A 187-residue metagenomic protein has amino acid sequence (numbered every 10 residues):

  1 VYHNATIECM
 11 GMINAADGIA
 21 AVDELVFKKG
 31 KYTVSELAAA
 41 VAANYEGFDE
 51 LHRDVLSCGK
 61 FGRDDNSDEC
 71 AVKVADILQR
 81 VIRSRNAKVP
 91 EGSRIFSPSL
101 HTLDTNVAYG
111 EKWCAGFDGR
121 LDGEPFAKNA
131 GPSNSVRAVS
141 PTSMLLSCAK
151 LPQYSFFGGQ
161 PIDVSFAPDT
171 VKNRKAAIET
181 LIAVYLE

Functional and structural regions predicted by a protein language model:
V1-E187: Acidic, glycine-enriched catalytic cores built around paired aspartates
